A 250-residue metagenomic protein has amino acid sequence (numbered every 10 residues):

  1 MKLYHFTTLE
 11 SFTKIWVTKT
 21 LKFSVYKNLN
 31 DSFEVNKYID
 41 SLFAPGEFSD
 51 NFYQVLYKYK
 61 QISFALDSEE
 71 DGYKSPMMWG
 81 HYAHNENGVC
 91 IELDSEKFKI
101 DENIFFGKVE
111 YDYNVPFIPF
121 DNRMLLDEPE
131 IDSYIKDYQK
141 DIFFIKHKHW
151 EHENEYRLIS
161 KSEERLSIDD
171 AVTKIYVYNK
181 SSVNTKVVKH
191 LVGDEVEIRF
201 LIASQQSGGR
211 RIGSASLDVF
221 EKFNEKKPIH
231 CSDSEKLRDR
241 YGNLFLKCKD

Functional and structural regions predicted by a protein language model:
M1-D250: Partner-binding and oligomerization surfaces adjacent to conserved cores of proteins that assemble macromolecular
